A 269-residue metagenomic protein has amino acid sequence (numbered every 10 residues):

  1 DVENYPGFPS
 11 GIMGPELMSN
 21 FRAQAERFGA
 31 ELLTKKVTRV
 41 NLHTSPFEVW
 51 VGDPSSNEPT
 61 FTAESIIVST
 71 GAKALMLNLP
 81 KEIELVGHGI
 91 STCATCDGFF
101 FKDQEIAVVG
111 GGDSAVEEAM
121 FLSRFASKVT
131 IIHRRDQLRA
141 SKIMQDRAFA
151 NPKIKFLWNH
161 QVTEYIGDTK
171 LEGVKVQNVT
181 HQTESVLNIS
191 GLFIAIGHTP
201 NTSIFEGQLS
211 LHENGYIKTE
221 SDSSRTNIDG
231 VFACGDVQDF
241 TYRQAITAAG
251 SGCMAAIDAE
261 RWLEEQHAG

Functional and structural regions predicted by a protein language model:
D1-P15, S141-A150: Conserved N-terminal glycine-rich FAD pyrophosphate-binding loop of Rossmann-like flavoproteins
Y5-L33: Conserved FAD-binding subdomain of flavin-dependent enzymes
R22-A63, R124-S221, I228, R261-G269: A Rossmann-like FAD-binding core segment of flavoenzymes
V68-S69, V108, I194-A195: Redox-cofactor binding/interface segments in oxidoreductases and associated redox assembly factors
K73, N78, I83-F100, N188 (+3 more regions): FAD-site-proximal beta/loop scaffold in flavoenzymes
G110-G112: Glycine-rich Rossmann-fold phosphate-binding loop(s) that bind the pyrophosphate of adenine dinucleotide cofactors
A115-V116: N-terminal Rossmann-fold NAD(P) dinucleotide-binding loop
A119-M120: Generic hydrophobic/aromatic pocket-lining and core-packing "Φ" positions
